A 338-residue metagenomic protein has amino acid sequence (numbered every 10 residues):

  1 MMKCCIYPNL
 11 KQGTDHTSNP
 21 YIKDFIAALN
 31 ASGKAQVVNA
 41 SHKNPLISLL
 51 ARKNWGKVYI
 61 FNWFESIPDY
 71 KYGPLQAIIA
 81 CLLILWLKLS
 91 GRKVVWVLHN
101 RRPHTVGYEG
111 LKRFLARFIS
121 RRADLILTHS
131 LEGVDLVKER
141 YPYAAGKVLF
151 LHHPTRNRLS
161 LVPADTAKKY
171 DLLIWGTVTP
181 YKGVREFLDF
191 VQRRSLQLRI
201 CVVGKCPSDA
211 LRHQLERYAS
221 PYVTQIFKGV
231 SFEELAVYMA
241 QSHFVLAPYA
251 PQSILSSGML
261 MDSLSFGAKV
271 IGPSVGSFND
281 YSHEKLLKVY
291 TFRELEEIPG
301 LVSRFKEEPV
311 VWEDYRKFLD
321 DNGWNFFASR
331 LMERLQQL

Functional and structural regions predicted by a protein language model:
R121, V230-S242, S265: Short acidic alpha-helix that forms the nucleotide-activated donor recognition element in Leloir-type transferases
R121-E139, Y143-S160: Donor nucleotide-sugar binding/catalytic pocket of nucleotide-sugar-dependent glycosyltransferases
A164-K182, L188-Q192, I200-V203: Conserved donor-binding/catalytic core segment of Leloir-type glycosyltransferases
R199-R212: Glycosyltransferase donor-sugar binding loop
R212-E233: Nucleotide-activated donor-binding/catalytic signature segment of Leloir-type glycosyltransferases, i.e., the conserved
M239-I254, A268: Acidic donor-binding loop of glycosyltransferase active sites
A247-M261, V275, N279-D280: Nucleotide-sugar-dependent
R293-G300, K306-L338: A charged, aromatic-enriched C-terminal amphipathic alpha-helix characteristic of glycosyltransferases across folds
